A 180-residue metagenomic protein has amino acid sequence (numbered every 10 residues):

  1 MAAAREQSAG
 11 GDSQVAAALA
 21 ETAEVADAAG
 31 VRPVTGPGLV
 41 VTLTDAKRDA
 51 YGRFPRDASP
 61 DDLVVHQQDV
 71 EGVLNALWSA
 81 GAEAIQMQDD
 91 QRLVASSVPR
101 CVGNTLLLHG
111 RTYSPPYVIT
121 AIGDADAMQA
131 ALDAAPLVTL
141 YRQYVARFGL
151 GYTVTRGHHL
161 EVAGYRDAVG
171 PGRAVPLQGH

Functional and structural regions predicted by a protein language model:
M1-L43, D49-G52: Juxtamembrane "stalk/linker" segments
M1-Q14, D62-H66, P136-L150: Short, charge-rich amphipathic segments
A2, T35-L39, L43, G81-E83 (+3 more regions): Envelope-exposed proteins and targeting segments
A28-V31, L74, L107-H109, L150-G151: A generic local secondary-structure boundary/capping motif
T44-R48, D90, I122-A125, Y165-D167: Solvent-exposed coil/turn segments that connect beta secondary-structure elements in extracytoplasmic/periplasmic
Y51-D62: Short, flexible active-site loops
P60-A134: Soluble extracytoplasmic domains of inner/organellar membrane proteins
G123-H180: Extracytoplasmic/luminal low-complexity segments enriched in Pro/Gly and acidic/polar residues that act as flexible
